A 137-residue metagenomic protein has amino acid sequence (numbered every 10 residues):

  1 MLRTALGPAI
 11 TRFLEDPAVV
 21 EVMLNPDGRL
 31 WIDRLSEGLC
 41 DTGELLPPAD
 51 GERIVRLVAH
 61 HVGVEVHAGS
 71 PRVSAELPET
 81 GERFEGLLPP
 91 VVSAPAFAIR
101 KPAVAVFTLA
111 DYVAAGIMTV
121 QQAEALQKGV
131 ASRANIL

Functional and structural regions predicted by a protein language model:
M1-D41: N-terminal anchoring/assembly modules that precede and organize ATP-driven motor systems
D33, L39-S132: P-loop NTP-binding catalytic core
